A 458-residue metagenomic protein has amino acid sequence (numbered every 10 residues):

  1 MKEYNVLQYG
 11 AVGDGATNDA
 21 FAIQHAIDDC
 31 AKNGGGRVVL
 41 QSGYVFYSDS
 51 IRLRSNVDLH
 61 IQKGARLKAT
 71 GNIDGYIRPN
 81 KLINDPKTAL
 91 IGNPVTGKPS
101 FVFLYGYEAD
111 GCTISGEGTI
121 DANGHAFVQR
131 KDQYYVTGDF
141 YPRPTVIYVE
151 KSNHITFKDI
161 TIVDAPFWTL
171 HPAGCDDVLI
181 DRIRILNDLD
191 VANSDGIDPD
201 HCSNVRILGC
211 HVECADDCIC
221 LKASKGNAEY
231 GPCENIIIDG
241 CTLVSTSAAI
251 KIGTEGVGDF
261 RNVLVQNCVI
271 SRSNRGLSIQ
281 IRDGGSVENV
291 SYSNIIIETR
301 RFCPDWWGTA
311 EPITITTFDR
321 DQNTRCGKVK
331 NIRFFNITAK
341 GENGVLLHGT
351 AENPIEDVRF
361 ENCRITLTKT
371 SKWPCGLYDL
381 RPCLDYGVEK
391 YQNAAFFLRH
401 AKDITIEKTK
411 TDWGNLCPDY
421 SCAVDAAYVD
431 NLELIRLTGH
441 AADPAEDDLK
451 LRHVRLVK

Functional and structural regions predicted by a protein language model:
M1-K458: Extracellular/periplasmic carbohydrate-active domains that bind, remodel, or depolymerize complex polysaccharides
